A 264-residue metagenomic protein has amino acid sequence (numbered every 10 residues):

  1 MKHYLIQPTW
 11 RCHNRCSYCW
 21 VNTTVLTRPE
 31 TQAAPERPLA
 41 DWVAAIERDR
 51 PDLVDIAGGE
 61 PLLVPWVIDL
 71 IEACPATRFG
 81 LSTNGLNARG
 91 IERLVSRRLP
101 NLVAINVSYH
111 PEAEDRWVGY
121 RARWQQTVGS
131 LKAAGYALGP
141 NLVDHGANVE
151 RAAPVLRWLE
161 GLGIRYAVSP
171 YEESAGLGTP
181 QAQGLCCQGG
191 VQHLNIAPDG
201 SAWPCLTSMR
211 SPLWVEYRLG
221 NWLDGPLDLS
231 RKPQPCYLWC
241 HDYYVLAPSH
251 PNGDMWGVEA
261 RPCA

Functional and structural regions predicted by a protein language model:
M1-K2, N22, T207-A264: Flexible mid-to-C-terminal extensions adjoining Fe-S/redox cofactors in radical SAM and related proteins
M1-N22, D52-I56, Q192, I196 (+1 more regions): N-terminal pre-triad scaffold of radical SAM enzymes
H3, T23-R37, D49-V64, A76-G90 (+3 more regions): Core AdoMet radical
C12, C16-C19, C187, C205 (+2 more regions): Short cysteine clusters
W42-E47, I68-C74: N-terminal active-site wall of soluble small-molecule enzyme domains
V67-E72, A88-R97, V118-G119, R151-V155: Distinct, well-ordered alpha-helical segments
D69-T77, R93-R97, S130-A134, W158-L162: Alpha-helical structural signal in soluble globular domains
N101-D224, G253-V258: Radical SAM enzyme [4Fe-4S]-AdoMet core and its adjacent flexible, acidic and glycine-rich loops/tails across
